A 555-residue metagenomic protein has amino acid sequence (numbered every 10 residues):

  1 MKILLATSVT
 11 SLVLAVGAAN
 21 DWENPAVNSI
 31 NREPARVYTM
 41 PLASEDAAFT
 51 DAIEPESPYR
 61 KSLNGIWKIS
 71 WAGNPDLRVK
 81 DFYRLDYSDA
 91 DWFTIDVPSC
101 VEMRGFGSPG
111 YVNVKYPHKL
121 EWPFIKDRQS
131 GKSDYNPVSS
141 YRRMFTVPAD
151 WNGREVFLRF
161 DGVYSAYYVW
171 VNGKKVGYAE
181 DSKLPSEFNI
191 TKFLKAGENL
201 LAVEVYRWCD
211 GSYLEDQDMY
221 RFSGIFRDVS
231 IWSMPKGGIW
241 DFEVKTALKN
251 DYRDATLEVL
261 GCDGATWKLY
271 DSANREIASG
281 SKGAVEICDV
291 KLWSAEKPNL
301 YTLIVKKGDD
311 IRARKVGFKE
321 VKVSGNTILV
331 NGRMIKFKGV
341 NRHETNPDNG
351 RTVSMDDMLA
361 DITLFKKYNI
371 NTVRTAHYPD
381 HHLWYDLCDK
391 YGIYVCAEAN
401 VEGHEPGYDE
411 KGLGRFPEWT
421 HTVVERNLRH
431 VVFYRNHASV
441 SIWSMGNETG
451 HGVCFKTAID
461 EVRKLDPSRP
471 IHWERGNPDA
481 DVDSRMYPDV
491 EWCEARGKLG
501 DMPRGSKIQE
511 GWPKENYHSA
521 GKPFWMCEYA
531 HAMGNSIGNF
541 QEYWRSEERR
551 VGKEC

Functional and structural regions predicted by a protein language model:
A6-A15: Bacterial N-terminal signal peptides
G17-E121, L200, E204-W208, S230-I231: Accessory carbohydrate-binding/adhesion or oligomerization-edge regions at the termini of glycan-active proteins
D21, A26-R32, E54, S70-A72 (+5 more regions): Accessory beta-strand-rich segments of carbohydrate-active enzymes
W170-V176, Y270-A273, G308, N331: Short strand-turn-strand beta-turns centered on an Asx-Gly dipeptide
K192-E198, L260-S324: Extended acidic/polar, glycine-enriched regions that form or flank non-catalytic beta-rich accessory modules
K236-C262: Surface beta-strand/loop "capping" patches
W240-K245, K249, L292-A295, I304-F365 (+1 more regions): N-terminal carbohydrate-binding accessory modules
T372-K553: Substrate-binding/catalytic cleft of secreted carbohydrate-active enzymes, primarily glycoside hydrolases
